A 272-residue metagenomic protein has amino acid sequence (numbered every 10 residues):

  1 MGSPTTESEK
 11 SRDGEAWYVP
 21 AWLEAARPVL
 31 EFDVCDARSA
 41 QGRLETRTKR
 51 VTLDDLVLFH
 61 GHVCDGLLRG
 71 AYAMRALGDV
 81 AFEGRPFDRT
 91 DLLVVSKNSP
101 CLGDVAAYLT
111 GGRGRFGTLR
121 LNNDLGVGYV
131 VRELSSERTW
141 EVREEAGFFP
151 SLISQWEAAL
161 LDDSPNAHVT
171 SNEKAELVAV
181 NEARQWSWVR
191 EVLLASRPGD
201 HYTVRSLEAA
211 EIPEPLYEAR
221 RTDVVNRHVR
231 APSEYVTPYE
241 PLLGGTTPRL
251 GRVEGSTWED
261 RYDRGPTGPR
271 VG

Functional and structural regions predicted by a protein language model:
G2-V63, L68-G272: Non-transmembrane, aqueous-exposed alpha-helical and coiled segments at domain scale
